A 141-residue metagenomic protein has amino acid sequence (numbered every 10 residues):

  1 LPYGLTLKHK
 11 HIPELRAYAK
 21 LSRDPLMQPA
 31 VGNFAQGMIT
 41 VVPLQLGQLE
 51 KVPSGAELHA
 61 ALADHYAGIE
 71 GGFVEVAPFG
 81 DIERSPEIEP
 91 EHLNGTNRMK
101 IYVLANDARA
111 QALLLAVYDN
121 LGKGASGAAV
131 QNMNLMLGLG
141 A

Functional and structural regions predicted by a protein language model:
L1-L114: C-terminal substrate-binding/catalytic lobe of Rossmann-fold NAD(P)-dependent oxidoreductases
R98-A141: NAD(P)-dependent Rossmann-like dehydrogenase/reductase catalytic/cofactor-binding core
